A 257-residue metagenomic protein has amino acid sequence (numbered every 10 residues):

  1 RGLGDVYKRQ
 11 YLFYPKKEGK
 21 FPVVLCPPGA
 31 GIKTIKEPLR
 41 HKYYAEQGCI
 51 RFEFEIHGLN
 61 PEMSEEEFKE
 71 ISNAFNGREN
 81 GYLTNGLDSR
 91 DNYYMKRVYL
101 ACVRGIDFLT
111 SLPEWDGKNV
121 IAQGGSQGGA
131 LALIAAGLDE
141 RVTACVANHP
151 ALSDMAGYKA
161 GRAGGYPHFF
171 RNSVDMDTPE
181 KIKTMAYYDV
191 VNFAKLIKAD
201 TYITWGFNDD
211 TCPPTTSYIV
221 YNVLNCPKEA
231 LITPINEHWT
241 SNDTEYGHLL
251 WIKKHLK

Functional and structural regions predicted by a protein language model:
G2-Y7: Short, small-residue-biased leader/transition segments that mark boundaries at the very start of proteins
Q10, K20-G29: Short beta-strand element of the alpha/beta-hydrolase
I35, L39-L100, G157-G164: Cap/lid segment of the alpha/beta-hydrolase catalytic domain
G81-S126: Gly/Ser-rich "nucleophile elbow"/oxyanion-hole loop immediately N-terminal to the catalytic nucleophile in hydrolases
G129-D177, T240-D243: Hydrolase active-site cap/lid region
I197, I203-W205: Short beta-strand/loop motif that positions the catalytic acidic residue of the alpha/beta-hydrolase fold
F207-C212: Acidic catalytic loop of the alpha/beta-hydrolase fold
T233-Y246: Histidine-bearing beta->alpha loop at or near hydrolase active sites
